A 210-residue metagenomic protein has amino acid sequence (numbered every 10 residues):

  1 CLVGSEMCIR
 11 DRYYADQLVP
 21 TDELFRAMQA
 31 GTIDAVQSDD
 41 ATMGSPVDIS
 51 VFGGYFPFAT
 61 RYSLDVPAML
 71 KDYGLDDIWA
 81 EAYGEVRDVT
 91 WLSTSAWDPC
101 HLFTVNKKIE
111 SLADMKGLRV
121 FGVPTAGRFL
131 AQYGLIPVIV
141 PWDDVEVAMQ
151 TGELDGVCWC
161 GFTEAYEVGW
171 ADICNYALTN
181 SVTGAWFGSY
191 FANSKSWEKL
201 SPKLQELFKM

Functional and structural regions predicted by a protein language model:
S5-E6, R10-V66, D77, E81-M210: N-terminal secretory/targeting leader peptides
A68-K71: Ser/Thr/Gly-rich flexible loops in soluble cytosolic domains mediating phosphotransfer, phosphorylation
